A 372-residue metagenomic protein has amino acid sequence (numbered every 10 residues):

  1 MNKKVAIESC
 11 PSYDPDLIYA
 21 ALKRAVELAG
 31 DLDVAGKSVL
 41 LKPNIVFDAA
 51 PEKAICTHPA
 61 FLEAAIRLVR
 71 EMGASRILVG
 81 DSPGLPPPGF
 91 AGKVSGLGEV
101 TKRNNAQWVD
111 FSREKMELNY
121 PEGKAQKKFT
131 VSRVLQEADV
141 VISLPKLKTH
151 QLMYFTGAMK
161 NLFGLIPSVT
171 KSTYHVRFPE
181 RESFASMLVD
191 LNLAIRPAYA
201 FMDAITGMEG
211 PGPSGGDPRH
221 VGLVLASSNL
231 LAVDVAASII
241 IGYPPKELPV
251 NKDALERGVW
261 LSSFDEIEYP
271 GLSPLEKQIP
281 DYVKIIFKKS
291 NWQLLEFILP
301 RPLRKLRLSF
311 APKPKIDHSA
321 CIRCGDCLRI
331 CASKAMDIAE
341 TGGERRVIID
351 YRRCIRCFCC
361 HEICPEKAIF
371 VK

Functional and structural regions predicted by a protein language model:
M1-I322, L328-A332, D337-E344, Y351 (+2 more regions): N-terminal and secondary-structure boundary signal
